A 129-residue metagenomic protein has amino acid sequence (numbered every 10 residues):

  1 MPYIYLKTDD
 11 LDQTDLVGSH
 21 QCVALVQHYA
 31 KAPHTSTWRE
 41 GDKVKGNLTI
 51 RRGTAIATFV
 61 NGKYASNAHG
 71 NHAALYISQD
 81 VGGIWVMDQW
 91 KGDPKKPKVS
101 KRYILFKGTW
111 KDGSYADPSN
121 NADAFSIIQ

Functional and structural regions predicted by a protein language model:
M1-A73, S78-Q79: Secreted/periplasmic proteins that engage bacterial cell-wall peptidoglycan
Y3-Q13, I77-Q129: Aromatic- and glycine-rich peptidoglycan recognition patches
